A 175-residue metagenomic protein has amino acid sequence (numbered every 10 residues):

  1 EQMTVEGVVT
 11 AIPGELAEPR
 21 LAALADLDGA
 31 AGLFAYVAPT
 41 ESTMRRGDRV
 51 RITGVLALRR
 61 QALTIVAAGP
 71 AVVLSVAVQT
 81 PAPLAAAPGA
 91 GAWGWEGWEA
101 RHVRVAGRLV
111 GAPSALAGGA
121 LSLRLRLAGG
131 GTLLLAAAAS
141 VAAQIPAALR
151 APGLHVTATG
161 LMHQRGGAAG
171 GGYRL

Functional and structural regions predicted by a protein language model:
E1-L175: OB-fold nucleic-acid-binding modules
